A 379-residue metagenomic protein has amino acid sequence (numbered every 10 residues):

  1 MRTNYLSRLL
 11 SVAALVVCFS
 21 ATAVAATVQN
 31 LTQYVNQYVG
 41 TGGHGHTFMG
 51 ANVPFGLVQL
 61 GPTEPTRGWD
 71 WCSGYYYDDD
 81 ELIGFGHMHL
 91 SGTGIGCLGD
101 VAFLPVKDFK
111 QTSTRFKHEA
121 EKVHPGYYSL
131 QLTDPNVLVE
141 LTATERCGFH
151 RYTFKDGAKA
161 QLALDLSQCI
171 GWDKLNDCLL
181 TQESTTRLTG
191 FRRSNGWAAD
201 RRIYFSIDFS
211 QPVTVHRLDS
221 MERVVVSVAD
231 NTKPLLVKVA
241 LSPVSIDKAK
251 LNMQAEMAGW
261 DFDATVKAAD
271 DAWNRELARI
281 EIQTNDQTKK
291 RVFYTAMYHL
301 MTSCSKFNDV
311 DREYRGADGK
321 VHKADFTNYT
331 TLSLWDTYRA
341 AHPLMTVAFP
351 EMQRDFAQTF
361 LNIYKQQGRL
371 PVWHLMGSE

Functional and structural regions predicted by a protein language model:
M1-R2, Q33: Intrinsic disorder/low-complexity signature
R2-A13: Bacterial N-terminal signal peptides that target proteins for export
N4, A21-A23: N-terminal compositionally biased, intrinsically disordered segments and leader/signal-like regions
S11-A21: Bacterial N-terminal signal peptides
A25-E379: Accessory carbohydrate-recognition regions in carbohydrate-active enzymes
